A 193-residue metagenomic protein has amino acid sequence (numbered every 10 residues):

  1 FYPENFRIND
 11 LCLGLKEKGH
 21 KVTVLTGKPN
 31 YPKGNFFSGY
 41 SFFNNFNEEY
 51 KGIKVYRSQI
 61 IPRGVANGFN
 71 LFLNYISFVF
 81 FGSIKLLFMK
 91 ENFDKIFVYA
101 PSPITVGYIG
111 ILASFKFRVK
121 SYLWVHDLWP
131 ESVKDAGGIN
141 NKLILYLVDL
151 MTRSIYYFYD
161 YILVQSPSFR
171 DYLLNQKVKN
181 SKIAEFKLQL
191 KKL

Functional and structural regions predicted by a protein language model:
F1-E48: N-terminal subdomain of nucleotide-sugar transferases
T26, K142-L193: Donor nucleotide-sugar binding/catalytic pocket of nucleotide-sugar-dependent glycosyltransferases
K28-N30, W129, S168: Residues in the short beta-alpha loop(s) of Rossmann-like NAD(P)-binding domains
K51-F81, G137-N140: A short, charged, and often flexible helix/loop element on the N-terminal side of the glycosyltransferase catalytic
L71-L87, K95-V119, L123-H126, P130-E131: An aromatic- and histidine-rich active-site surface loop
D94-K95, Y161: Structural motif
T105, F117-Y122, P130-S154: Nucleotide-sugar donor phosphate/pyrophosphate-binding loop at the beta->alpha transition of glycosyltransferases
